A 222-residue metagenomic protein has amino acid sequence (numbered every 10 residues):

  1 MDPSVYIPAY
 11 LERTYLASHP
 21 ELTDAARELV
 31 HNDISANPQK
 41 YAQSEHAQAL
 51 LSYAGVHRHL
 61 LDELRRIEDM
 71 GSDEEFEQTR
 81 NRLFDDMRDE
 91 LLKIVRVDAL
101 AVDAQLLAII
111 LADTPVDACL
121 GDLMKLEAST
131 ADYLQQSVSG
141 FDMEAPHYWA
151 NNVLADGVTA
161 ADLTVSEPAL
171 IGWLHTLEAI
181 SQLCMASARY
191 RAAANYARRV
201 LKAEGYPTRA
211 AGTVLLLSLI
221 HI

Functional and structural regions predicted by a protein language model:
M1-L83, K93-R96: Extreme N-terminal leader/anchor segments
Y41, L91-V97, S129-L170, A203-A210: Flexible helix-coil transition and linker loops at the boundaries of alpha-helical arrays
A47-H59, A99-D103, A169-E178, P207-V214: Generic helix N-cap/helix-start motif at coil->alpha-helix transitions
I220-I222: Conserved small/polar residues in nucleotide/adenosyl-binding loops
